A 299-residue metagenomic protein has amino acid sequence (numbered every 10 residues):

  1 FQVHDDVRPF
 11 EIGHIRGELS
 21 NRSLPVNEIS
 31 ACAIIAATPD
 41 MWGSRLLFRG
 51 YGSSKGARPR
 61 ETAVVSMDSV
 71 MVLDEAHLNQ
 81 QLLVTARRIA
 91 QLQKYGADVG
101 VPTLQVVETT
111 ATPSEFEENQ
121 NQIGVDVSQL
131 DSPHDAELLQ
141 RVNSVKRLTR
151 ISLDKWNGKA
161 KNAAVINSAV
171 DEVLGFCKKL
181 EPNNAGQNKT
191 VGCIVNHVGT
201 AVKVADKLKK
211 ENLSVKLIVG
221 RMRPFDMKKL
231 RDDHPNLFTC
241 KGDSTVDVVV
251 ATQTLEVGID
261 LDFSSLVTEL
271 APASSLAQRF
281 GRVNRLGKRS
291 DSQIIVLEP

Functional and structural regions predicted by a protein language model:
Q2-K55: Inter-Walker segment of RecA-like/P-loop motor cores
I12-L24, P39-M41, V195-G199, V215-D232 (+1 more regions): Conserved helicase motor
I29-R49, T239-E256, T268: Conserved two-lobed SF2 helicase motor
D40-D98: SF2 helicase catalytic motif II
P102-Q105, A111-E181: Interdomain hinge/linker at the junction between the two RecA-like core domains of SF2 helicases
N183-K209: Conserved strand-helix element at the start of the C-terminal RecA-like helicase core
V250, L255-L270, S292-V296: A short beta-strand element within the Helicase C-terminal
Q278, R282-P299: Conserved segment of the helicase C-terminal RecA-like domain
